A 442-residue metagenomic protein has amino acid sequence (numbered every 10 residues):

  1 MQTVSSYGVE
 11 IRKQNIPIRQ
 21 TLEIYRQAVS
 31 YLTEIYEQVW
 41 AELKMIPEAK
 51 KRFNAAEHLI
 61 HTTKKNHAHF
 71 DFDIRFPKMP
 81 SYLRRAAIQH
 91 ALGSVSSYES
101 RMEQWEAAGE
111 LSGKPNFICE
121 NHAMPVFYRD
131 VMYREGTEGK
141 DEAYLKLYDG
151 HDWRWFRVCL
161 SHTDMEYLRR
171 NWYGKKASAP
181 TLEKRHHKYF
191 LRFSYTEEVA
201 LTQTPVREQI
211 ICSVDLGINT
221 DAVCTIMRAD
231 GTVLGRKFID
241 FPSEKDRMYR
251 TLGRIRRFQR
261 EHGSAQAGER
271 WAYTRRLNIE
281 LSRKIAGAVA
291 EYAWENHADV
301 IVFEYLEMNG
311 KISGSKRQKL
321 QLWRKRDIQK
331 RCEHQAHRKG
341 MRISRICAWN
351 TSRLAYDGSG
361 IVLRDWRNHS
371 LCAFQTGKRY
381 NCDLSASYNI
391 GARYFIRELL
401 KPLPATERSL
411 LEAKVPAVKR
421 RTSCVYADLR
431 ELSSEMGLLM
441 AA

Functional and structural regions predicted by a protein language model:
M1-A442: Nucleic-acid substrate recognition interfaces
